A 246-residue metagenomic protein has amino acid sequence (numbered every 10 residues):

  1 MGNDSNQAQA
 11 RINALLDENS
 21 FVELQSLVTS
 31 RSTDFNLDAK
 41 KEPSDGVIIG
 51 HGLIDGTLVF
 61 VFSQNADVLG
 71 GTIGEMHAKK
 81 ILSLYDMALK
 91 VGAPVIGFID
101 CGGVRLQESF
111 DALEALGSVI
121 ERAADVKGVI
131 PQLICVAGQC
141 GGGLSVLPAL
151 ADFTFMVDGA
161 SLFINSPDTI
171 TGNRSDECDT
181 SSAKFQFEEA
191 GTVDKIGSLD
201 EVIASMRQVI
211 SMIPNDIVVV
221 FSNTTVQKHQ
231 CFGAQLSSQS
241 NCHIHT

Functional and structural regions predicted by a protein language model:
M1-L133, L144-V146, L150-S161, T180-T246: Terminal-region recognition feature
C101-G103, G138-C140, D168: Active-site-proximal loop/turn and secondary-structure-junction residues that shape catalytic pockets, frequently
C135-C140, E177-C178: Glycine-rich beta-to-alpha transition loops that act as phosphate-gripper elements at the mouths of alpha/beta enzyme
S166-S175, S182-Q186: Catalytic or ion-translocation cores adjacent to nucleophile or general acid/base/metal-coordination motifs in diverse
